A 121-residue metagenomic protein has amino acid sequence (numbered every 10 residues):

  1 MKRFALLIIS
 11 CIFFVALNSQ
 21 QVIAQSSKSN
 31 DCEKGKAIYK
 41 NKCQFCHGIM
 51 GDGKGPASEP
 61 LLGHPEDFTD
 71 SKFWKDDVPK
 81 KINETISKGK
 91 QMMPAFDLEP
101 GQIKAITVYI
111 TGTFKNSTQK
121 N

Functional and structural regions predicted by a protein language model:
M1-I9: Bacterial N-terminal signal peptides that target proteins for export
I8-A16: Bacterial N-terminal signal peptides
Q20-I38, N121: Electrostatic cytochrome c docking/interface patches
G35, Y39-I49, I106, I110: The canonical Cys-X-X-Cys-His
D52-G53: Short, non-ligating residues that shape and space the ligands of small metal-coordination modules and catalytic
P56-P60: Short cysteine/histidine-rich zinc-coordinating motifs and their immediately flanking basic loops
L61-G112: Extracytoplasmic electron-transfer domains, predominantly the class I c-type cytochrome c fold
F114-K120: Short, low-complexity, Pro/Ser/Thr/Gly-rich segments in the mature regions of secreted, periplasmic
